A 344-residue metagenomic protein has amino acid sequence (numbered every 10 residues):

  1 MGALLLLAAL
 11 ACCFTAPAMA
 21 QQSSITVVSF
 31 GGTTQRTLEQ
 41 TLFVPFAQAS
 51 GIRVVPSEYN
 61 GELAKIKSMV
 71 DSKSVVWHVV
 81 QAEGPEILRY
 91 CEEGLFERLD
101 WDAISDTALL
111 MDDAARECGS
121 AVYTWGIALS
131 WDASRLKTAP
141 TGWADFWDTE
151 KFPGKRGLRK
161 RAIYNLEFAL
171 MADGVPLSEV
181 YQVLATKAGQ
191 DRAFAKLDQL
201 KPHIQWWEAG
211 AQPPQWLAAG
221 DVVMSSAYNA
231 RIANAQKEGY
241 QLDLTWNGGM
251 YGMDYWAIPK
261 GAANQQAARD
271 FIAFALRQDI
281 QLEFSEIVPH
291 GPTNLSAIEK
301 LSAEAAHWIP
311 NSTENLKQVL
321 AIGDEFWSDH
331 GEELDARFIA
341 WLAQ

Functional and structural regions predicted by a protein language model:
G2-F14: Bacterial N-terminal signal peptides
Q21-R89: Early extracytoplasmic/lumenal segment of secretory-pathway proteins
G32-E39, V75-W77, Q81-A218: Extracytoplasmic ligand-binding site segments that recognize negatively charged/polar headgroups
I87-R89, M224-Q241: A ligand-binding cleft/hinge motif common to bilobed small-molecule-binding domains
L109, W125-I127, Q190-Q199, Q236-A262 (+2 more regions): Periplasmic-binding protein-like
A128-R135, L170-A172, M253-N264, E283-I287: A bilobed periplasmic-binding-protein/Venus flytrap-type ligand-binding module shared by bacterial periplasmic
P259-V319: Mature extracytoplasmic/periplasmic domains
N315-Q344: Conserved C-terminal helix/tail region of periplasmic/extracytoplasmic solute-binding proteins
